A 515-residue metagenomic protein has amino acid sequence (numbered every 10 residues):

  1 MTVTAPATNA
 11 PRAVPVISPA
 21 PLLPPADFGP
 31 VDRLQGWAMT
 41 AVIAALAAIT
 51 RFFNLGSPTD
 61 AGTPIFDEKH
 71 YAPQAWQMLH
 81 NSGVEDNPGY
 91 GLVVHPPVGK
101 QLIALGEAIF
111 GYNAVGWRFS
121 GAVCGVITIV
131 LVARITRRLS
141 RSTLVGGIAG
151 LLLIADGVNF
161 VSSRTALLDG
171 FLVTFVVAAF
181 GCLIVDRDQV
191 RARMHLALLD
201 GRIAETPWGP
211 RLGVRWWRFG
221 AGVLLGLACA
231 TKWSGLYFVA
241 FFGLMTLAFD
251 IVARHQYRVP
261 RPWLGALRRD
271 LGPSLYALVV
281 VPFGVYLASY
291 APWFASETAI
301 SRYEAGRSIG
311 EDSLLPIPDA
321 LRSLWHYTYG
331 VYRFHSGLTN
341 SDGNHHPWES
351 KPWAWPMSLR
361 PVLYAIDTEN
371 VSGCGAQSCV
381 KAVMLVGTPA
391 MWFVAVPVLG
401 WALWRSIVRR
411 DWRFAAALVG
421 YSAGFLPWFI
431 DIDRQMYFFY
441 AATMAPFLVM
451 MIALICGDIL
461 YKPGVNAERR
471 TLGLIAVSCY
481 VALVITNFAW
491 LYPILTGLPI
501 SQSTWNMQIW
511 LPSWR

Functional and structural regions predicted by a protein language model:
M1-F53, R269-P282, R470-C479: Start-transfer (signal-anchor) and selected internal transmembrane alpha helices of multi-pass inner/ER membrane
T2-T8, G209-W217, L225, L244 (+3 more regions): Transmembrane helical bundles and short interhelical boundary loops of multi-pass, membrane-embedded
R12, A179-W217, L247-Y257: Membrane-interface transmembrane helices that cradle and orient dolichyl/undecaprenyl
M39-I43, V132-A155, T174, A192-D200 (+2 more regions): Transmembrane-helix signature of polytopic, membrane-embedded enzymes that assemble or transfer cell-envelope glycans
F52, S57-H80, A266-L267, L271-S274 (+2 more regions): Aromatic-rich transmembrane-lumenal/periplasmic boundary elements in polytopic membrane proteins
F52-P58, T63, D67-Q101, L105 (+2 more regions): Extracytosolic helix-loop segments that constitute the early lumenal/periplasmic catalytic or substrate-binding loops
F119-S140, A178, P397-A402: Transmembrane-helix motifs of polytopic, lipid-linked glycan transferases
G121, V161-F171, T231-S234: Short acidic/glycine- and proline-prone juxtamembrane loop motifs at membrane-interface regions of multi-pass membrane
